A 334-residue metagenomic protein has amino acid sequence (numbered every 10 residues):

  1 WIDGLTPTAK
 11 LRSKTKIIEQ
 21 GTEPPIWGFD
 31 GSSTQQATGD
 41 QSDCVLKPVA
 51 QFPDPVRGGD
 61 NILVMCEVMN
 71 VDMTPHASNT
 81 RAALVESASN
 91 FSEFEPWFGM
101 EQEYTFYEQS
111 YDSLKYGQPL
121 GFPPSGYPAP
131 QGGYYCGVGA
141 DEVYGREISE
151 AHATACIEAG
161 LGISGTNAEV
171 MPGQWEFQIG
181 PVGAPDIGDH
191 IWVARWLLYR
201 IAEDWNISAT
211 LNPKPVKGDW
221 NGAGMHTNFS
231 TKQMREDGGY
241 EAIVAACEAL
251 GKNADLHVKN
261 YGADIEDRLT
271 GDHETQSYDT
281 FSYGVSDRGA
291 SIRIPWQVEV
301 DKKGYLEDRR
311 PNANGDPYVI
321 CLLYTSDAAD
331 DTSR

Functional and structural regions predicted by a protein language model:
W1-A168, H190-V193, I207, I320 (+1 more regions): ATP/Mg2+-dependent ligation/transfer catalytic cores
G59-N61, G99, V170-P172, W220-G224 (+1 more regions): Short, solvent-exposed loop/turn segments at the edges of secondary structure
Y104, L198, T227: Conserved hydrophobic/aromatic pocket- or pore-lining residues that grip, position, or stack substrates in active sites
H152, I191-D204, A246-A249: A short, contiguous, amphipathic alpha-helix enriched in charged residues
N167-Q178: Active-site-proximal, well-structured secondary-structure segments within enzyme catalytic domains
E176-D186, E203-A313: Loop-rich catalytic cores of soluble enzymes, especially ATP-dependent carboxylate-amine ligases and other
Y324-A329: Conserved small/polar residues in nucleotide/adenosyl-binding loops
